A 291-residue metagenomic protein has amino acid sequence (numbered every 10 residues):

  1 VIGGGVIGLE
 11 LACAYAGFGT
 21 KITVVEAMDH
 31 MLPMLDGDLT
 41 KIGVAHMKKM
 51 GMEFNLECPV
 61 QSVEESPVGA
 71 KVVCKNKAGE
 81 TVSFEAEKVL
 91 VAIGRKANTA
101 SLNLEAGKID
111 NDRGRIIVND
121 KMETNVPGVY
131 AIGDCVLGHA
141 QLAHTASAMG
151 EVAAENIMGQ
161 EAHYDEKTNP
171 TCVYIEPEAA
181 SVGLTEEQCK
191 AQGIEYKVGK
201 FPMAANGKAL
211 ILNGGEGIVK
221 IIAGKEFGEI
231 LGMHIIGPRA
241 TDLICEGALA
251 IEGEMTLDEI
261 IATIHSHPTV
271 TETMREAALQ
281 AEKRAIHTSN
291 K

Functional and structural regions predicted by a protein language model:
V1-I2: Hydrophobic Val/Ile/Leu positions in short beta-strands of Rossmann-like dinucleotide-binding domains
V6-K75, E80, H139-S147, E155-Q188: Rossmann-like dinucleotide-binding cores of NAD(P)H-dependent redox enzymes
G8-L11, G17, N98-T99, R113 (+1 more regions): Short glycine/serine/threonine-rich phosphate/pyrophosphate-binding segments that cradle anionic phosphate groups
E53-N55, Y130, K197-G199: General small-molecule cofactor/ligand-binding pocket signal
N76, N119-D120, G224-K225: Short, acidic, Ser/Thr-enriched surface-loop or helix-capping motifs
S83-M158: FAD-site-proximal beta/loop scaffold in flavoenzymes
D110-D112, Q160-P170, I194-G199: A short alpha-helix-loop-beta-strand transition element characteristic of N-terminal alpha/beta dinucleotide-binding
M158, I175-T185, K190-K291: Flexible, glycine-rich terminal cap/loop adjacent to redox cofactors in electron-transfer oxidoreductases
